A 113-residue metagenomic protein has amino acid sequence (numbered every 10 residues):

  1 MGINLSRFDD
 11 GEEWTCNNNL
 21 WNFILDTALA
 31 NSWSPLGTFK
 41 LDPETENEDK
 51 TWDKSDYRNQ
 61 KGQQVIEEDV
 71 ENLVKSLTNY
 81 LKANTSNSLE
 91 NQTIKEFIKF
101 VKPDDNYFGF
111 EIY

Functional and structural regions predicted by a protein language model:
M1-Y113: Acidic (Asp/Glu-rich) sequence patches and key acidic residues that form negatively charged surfaces used
